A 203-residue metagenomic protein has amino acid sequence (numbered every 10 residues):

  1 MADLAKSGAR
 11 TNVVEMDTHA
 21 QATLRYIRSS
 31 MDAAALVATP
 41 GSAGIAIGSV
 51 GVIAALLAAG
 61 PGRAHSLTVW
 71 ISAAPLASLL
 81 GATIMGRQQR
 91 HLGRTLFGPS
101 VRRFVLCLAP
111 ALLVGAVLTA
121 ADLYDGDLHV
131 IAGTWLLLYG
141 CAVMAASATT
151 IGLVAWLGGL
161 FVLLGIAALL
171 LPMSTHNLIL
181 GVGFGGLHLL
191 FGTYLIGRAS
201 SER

Functional and structural regions predicted by a protein language model:
M1-T39: N-terminal juxtamembrane cytosolic/stromal segments of multi-pass membrane proteins
V13-R25, G44-A59, L76-M85, C107 (+2 more regions): Hydrophobic alpha-helical transmembrane segments
A35-A121: Selected alpha-helical membrane-embedding segments in polytopic membrane proteins
G51-A58, S78-A82, L112-G115, L136-A146 (+2 more regions): Helical transmembrane-bundle signal
A64-S72, L128-G133, L153-L157, T175-G181: Short, aromatic-rich membrane-interface segments at the entry and exit of alpha-helical transmembrane domains
G81-P99, C141-T149, G192-A199: C-terminal ends of transmembrane helices
S100, F104, L108-G158: Membrane-proximal helix-loop-helix units in multi-pass membrane proteins
A145-R203: Terminal transmembrane helical module of multi-pass membrane proteins
